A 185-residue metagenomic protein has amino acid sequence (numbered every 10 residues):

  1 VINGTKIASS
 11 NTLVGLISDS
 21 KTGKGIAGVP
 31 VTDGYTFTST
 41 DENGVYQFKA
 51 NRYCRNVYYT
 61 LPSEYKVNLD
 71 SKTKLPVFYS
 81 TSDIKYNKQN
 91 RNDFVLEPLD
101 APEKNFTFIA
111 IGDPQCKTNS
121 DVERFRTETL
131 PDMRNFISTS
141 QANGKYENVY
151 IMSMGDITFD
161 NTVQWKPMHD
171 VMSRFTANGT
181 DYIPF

Functional and structural regions predicted by a protein language model:
I2-A27: Structural motif
K6-A8, S39-D41, A50-R52, K85-N87: Surface-exposed coil/turn segments at beta-strand junctions on protein surfaces, enriched
T12-V14, I26-P30, C54-N56, N105: Exposed beta-strand and adjacent loop surfaces of beta-rich binding modules that mediate intermolecular recognition
G25-G28, T32-K49: Short, acidic Ser/Thr/Gly-rich low-complexity loop/linker segments typical of extracellular and cell-surface proteins
F37, A50-T73: A short, solvent-exposed beta-strand micro-motif common in secreted/extracellular proteins
S63-V67, V77, T162-F185: Extended active-site neighborhood of metal-dependent phosphoesterases/phosphodiesterases
T73-W165: N-terminal active-site segment of His-dependent metallophosphoesterases
